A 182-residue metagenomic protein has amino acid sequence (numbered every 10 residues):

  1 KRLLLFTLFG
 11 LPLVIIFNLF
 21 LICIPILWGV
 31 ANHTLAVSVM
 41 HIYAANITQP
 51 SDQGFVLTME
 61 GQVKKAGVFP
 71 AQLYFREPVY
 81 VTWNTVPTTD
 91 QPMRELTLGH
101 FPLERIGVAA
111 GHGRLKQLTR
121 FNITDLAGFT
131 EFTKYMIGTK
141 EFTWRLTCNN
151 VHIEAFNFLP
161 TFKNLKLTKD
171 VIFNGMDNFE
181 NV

Functional and structural regions predicted by a protein language model:
R2-V182: Membrane-associated and secretory-pathway sequences
